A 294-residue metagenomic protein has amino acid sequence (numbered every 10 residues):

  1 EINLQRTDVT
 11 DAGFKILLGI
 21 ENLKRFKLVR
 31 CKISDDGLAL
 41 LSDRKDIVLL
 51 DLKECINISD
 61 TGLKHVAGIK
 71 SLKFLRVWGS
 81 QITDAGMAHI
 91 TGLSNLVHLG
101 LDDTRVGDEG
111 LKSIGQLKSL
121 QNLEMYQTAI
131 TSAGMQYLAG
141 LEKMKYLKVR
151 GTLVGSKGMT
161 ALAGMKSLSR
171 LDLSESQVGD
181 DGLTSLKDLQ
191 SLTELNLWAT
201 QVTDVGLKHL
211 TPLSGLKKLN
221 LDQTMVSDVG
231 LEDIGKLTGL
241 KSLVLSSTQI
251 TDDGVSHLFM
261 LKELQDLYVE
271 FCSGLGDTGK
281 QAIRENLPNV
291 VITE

Functional and structural regions predicted by a protein language model:
E1-G13, N22-I33, L40-I58, H65-I82 (+9 more regions): Concave beta-strand-loop units of leucine-rich repeat
F14-I16, L38-A39, D60-L63, M87-A88 (+7 more regions): Amphipathic alpha-helical scaffolding segments comprising HEAT/armadillo-like alpha-solenoid repeats
T278-R284: Short, aromatic/basic amphipathic alpha-helical patches
